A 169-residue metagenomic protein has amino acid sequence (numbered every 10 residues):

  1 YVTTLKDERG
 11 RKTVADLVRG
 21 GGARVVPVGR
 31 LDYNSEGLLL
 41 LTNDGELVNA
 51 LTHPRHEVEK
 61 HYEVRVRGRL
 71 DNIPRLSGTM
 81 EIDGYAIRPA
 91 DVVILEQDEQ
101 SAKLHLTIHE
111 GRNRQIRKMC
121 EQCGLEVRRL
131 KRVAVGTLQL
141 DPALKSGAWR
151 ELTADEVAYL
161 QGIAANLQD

Functional and structural regions predicted by a protein language model:
Y1-D169: Basic, flexible Lys/Arg- and Gly-enriched helix-loop patches that mediate nucleic-acid binding at interfaces with rRNA
